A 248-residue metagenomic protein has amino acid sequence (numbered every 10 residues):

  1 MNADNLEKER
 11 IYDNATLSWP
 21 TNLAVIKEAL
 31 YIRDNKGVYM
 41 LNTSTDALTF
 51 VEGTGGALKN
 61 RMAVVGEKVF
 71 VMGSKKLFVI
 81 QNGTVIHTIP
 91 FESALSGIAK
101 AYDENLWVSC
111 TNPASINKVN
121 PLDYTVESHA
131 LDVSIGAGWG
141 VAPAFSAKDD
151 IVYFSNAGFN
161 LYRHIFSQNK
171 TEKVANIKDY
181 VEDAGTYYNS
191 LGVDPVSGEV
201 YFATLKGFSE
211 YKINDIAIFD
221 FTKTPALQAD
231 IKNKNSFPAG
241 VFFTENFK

Functional and structural regions predicted by a protein language model:
M1, A24, L30-K36, F70-K75 (+5 more regions): Conserved beta-strand positions in repeat-built beta-propeller and related beta-rich domains
M1, L6-P90: Long, acidic/polar, low-complexity amphipathic helices and coiled-coil-like
M1-A3, L41-S44, V119-Y124, R163-T171 (+1 more regions): Short loop/turn segments immediately following beta-strands, especially the blade-tip and inter-blade linker loops
L6-A15, T45-G53, G83-P90, T125-G136 (+2 more regions): A short beta-strand motif characteristic of beta-propeller blades
L17-K27, G56-G66, S93-D103, G136-K148 (+2 more regions): Repeated scaffold domains used in trafficking and secretory/extracellular systems, primarily beta-propellers
G37-N42, K76-Q81, P113-N120, G158-I165 (+1 more regions): Structural motif
A57-G136, F145: Solenoidal tandem-repeat scaffolds enriched in leucines and small polar residues
G138-F221: Intrinsically disordered, low-complexity segments enriched in Gly and acidic/Ser/Thr residues that form flexible
